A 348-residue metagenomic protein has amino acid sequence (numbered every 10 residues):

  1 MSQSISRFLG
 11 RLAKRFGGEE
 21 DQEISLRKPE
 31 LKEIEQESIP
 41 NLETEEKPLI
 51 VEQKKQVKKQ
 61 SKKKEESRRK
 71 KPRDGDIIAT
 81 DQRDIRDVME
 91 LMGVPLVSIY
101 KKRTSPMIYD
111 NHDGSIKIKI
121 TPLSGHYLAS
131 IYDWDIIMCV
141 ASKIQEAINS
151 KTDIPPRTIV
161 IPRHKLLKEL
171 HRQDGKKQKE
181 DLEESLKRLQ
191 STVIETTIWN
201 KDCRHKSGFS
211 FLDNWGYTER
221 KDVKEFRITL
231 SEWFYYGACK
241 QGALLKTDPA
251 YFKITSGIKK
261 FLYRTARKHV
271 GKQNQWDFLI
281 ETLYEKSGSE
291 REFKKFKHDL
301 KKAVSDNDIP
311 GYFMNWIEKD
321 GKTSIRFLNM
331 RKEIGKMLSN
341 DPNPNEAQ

Functional and structural regions predicted by a protein language model:
S2-Q348: Charged, alpha-helix-forming regions
